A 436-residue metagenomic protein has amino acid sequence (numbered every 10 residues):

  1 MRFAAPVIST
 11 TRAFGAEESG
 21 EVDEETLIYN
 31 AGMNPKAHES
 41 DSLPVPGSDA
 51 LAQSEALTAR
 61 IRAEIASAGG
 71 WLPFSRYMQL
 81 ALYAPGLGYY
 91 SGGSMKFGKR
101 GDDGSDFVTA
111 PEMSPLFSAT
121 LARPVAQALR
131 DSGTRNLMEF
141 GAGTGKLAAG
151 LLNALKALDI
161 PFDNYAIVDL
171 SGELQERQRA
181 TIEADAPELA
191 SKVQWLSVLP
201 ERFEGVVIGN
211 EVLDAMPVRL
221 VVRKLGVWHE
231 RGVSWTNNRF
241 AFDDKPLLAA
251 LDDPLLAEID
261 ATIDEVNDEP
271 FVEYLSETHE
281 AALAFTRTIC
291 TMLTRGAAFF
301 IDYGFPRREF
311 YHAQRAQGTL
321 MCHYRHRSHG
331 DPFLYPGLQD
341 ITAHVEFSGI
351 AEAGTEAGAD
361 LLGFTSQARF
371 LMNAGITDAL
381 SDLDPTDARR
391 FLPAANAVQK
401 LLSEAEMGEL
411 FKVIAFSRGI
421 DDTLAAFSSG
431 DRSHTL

Functional and structural regions predicted by a protein language model:
P6-S9, E21: Intrinsic low-complexity, disordered N-terminal segments enriched in polar/charged/small residues
E17-E18, E25: A cross-taxon signal for low-complexity, glycine/charged-rich
E24-G32: Short, intrinsically disordered or compositionally biased N-terminal tails of bacterial proteins
G32-F140, T144-F203, R369, G375-D378 (+2 more regions): Rossmann-like AdoMet
I208-E258, A313-H323: A mobile, often basic/glycine-rich helix-loop segment that functions as the active-site lid/recognition loop
L255-L436: Long, Lys/Arg- and hydrophobic-enriched amphipathic alpha-helices
